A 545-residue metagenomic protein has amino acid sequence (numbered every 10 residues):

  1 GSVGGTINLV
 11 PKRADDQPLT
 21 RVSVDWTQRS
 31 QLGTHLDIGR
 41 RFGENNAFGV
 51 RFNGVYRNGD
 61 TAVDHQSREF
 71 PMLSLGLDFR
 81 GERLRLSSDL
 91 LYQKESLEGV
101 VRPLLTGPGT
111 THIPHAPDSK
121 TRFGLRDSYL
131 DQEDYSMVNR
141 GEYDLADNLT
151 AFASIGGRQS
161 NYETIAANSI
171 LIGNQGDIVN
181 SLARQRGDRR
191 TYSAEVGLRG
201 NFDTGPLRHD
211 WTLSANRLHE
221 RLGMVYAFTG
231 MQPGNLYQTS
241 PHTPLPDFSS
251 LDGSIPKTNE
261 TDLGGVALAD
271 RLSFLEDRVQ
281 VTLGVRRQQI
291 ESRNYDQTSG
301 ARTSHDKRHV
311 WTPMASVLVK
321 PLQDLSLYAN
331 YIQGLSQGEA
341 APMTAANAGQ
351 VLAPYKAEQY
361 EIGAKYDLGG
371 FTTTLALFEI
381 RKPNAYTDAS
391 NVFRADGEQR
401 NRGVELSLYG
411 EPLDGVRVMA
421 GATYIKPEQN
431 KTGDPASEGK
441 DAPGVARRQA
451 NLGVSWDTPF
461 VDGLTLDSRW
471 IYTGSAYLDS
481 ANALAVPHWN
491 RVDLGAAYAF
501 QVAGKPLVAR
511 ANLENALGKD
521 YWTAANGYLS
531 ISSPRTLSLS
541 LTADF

Functional and structural regions predicted by a protein language model:
G1-L75, F79-R85, Y135, L368-F371: Outer-membrane beta-barrel translocator/receptor signature
R57-T61, S74-D144, G157-R189, Q232-I255 (+1 more regions): Acidic/polar loop-and-plug regions of large Gram-negative outer-membrane beta-barrel proteins
D78, R189, T204-E220, I255-K382 (+2 more regions): Structural signature of Gram-negative outer-membrane beta-barrels, strongest in the C-terminal barrel of TonB-dependent
S96-P108, H219-F228, E291, M314 (+6 more regions): Surface-exposed extracellular loop regions of Gram-negative outer-membrane beta-barrel proteins, predominantly
M137-S160, S181-D296: Face-selective signature of the C-terminal outer-membrane beta-barrel domain
E142-D144, T150-G156, S160-N168, L327-Y328 (+3 more regions): Membrane-embedded beta-barrel scaffold of Gram-negative outer-membrane proteins
W211, A329, Y360, E411 (+1 more regions): Conserved C-terminal beta-signal and adjacent last beta-strands/turns of outer-membrane beta-barrel proteins
L275-E276, T372, L377-R381, R394-S480 (+1 more regions): Gram-negative outer-membrane beta-barrel transporters
